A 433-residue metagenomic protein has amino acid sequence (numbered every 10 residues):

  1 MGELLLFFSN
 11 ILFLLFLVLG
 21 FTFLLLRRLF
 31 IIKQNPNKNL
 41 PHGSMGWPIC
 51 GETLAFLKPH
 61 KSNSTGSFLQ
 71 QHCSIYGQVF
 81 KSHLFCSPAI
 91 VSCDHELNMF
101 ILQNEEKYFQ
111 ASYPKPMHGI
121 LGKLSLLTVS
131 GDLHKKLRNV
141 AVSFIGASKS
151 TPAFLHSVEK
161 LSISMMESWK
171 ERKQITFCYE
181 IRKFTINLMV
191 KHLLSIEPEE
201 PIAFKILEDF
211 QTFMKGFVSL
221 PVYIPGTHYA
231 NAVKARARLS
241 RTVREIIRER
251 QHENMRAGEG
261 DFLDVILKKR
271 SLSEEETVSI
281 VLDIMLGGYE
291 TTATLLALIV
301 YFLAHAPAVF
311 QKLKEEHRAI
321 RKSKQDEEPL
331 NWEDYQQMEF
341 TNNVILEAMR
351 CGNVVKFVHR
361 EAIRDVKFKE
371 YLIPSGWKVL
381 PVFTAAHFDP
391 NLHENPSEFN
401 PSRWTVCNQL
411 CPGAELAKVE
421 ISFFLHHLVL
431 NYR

Functional and structural regions predicted by a protein language model:
G2-F21, H83-I90, K149-K160, W169-K191 (+5 more regions): Cytochrome P450
G2-F21, P41, C73, S162 (+5 more regions): Cytochrome P450 proximal C-terminal region
G2-K136, S157-S164, A235, R364: N-terminal membrane-proximal hinge/A-helix region immediately C-terminal to the signal-anchor transmembrane segment
G20-L24, C86-M99, K123, V140 (+7 more regions): Hydrophobic mid-domain F-helix/FG-region of cytochrome P450s
N39-M45, I49, L155-E159, I206-F217 (+7 more regions): Cytochrome P450 I-helix active-site segment
N63-Q71, Q110, R270-S279, T384-V419: Cytochrome P450 heme-binding Cys-pocket and its upstream "meander" loop
G146-S150, E171, I186, F217-V218 (+4 more regions): Conserved cytochrome P450 catalytic core segment spanning the I/J/K helices
T185, T291-E316, A414-Y432: Cytochrome P450 catalytic-core helices
